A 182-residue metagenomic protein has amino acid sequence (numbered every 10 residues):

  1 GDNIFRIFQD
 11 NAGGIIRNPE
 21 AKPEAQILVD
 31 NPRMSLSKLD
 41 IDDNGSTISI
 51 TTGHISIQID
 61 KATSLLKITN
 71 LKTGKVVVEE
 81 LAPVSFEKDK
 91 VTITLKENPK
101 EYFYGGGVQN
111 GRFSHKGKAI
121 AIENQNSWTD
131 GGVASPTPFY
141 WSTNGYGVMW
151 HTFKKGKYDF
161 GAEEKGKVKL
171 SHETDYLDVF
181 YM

Functional and structural regions predicted by a protein language model:
G1-M182: N-terminal accessory segment at the very beginning of proteins
